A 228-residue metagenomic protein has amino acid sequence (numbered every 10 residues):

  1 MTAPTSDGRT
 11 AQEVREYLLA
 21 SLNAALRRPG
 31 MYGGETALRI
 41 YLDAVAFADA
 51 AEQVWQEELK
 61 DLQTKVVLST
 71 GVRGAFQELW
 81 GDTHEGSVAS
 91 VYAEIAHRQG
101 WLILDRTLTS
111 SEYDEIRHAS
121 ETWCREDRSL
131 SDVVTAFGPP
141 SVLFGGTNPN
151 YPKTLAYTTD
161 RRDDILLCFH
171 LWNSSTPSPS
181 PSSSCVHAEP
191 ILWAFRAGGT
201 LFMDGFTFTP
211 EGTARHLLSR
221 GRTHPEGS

Functional and structural regions predicted by a protein language model:
T2-S228: Residues within mature, well-folded domains
